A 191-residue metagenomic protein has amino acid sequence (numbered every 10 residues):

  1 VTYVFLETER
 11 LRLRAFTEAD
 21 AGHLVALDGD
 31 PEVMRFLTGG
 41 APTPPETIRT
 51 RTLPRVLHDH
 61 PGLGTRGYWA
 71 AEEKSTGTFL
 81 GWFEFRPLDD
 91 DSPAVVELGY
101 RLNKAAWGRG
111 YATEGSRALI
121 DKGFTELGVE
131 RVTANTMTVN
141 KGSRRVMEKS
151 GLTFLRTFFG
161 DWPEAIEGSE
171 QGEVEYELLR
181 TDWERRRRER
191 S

Functional and structural regions predicted by a protein language model:
V1-F36, A70-S191: Acyl-donor (CoA/ACP) binding surface of acyl/acetyltransferases
E32-V56, R66-G67: Conserved GNAT-fold acetyl-CoA-binding loop/helix
V56-L57, F124: Catalytic Tyr-X3-Lys helix of short-chain dehydrogenase/reductase
H60-L63: Soluble sensory domains of the PAS superfamily and closely related sensory modules
